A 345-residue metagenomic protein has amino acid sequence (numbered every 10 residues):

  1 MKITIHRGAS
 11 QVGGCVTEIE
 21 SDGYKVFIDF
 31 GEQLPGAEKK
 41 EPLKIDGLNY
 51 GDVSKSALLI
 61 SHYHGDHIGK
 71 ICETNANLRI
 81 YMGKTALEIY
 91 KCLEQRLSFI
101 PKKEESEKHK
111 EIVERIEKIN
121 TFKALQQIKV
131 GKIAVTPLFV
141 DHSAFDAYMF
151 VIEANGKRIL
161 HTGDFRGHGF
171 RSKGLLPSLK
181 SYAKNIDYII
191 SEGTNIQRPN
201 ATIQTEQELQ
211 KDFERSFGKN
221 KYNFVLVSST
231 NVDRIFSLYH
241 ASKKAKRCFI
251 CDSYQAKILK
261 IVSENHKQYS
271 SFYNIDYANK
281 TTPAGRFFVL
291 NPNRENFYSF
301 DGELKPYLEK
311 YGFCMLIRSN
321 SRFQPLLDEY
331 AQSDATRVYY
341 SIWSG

Functional and structural regions predicted by a protein language model:
K2-L59, D66-D233, S237-H240, C248 (+1 more regions): His/Asp/Glu-rich metal-coordinating catalytic cores of metallo-dependent phosphodiesterases/hydrolases acting on
G36, E88-K91, A256-I261, G345: Short, charged/polar "capping" segments at the starts of alpha-helices and the immediately preceding loops
S56, I116-N120, I133, Y273-I275 (+3 more regions): Short, conserved active-site loop motifs that form the nucleotide-linked donor/cofactor pocket
K84, S253, I342: Short secondary-structure boundary segments
Q95, E111-E114, E264, K305-K310 (+2 more regions): Polar/charged alpha-helical tracts
R198-P325: Hard-cation-handling environments
C314-F323, D328-G345: Conserved mixed alpha/beta catalytic, RNA-binding, or beta-rich assembly cores of soluble enzyme, regulatory
